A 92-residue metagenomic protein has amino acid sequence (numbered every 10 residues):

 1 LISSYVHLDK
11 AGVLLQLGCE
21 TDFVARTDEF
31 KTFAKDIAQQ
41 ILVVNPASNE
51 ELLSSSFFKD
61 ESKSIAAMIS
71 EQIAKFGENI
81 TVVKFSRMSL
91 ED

Functional and structural regions predicted by a protein language model:
L1-D92: N-terminal assembly/interaction segments in proteins that build large macromolecular machines
